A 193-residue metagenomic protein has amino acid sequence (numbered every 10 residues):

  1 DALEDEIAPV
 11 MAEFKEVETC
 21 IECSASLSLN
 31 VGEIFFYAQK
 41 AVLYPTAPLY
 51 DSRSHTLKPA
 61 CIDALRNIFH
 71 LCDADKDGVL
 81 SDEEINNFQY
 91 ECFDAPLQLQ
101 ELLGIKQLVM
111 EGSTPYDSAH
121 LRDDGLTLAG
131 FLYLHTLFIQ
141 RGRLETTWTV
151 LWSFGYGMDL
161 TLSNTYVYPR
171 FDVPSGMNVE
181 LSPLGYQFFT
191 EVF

Functional and structural regions predicted by a protein language model:
D1-E16, P96-L99: GTPase G-domain guanine-specificity segment
C20-E22: Conserved beta-strand scaffold positions in the cores of enzyme catalytic domains, especially in NTP/NDP-utilizing
A25-A38: Conserved GTPase G-domain signal focused on the G5
F35-H55, P115-T190: EF-hand and EF-hand-like Ca2+-sensor regions
Q39, F69, V79-L97, L126-Q140: Amphipathic regulatory helices of Ca2+-sensor modules
I62-D77, L99-H135, F188-F193: Primarily EF-hand calcium-binding motifs
